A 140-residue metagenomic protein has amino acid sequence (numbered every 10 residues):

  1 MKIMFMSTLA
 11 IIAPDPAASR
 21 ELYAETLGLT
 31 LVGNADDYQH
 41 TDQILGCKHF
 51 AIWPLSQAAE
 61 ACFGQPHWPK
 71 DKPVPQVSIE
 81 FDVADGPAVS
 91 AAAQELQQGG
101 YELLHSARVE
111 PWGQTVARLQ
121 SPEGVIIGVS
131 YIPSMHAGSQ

Functional and structural regions predicted by a protein language model:
M1-R20, Q76-F81, I132-Q140: N-terminal beta-strand motif that seeds the catalytic metal site of vicinal oxygen chelate
K2, A93-Q140: Vicinal oxygen chelate
I11-A59: Core segments of cupin and vicinal oxygen chelate
A17-E21, E25, P87-Q98: Replace "anionic and nucleotidyl ligands
H40, H49, E80, L104 (+1 more regions): Short hydrophobic/aromatic beta-strand element in the GNAT-like acyltransferase core that lines or flanks the acyl-donor
S56-K70: Short, flexible, mixed-charge acidic loops at enzyme active sites
P73-Q94, Y101: Mid-chain, well-packed structural core segment of small domains
